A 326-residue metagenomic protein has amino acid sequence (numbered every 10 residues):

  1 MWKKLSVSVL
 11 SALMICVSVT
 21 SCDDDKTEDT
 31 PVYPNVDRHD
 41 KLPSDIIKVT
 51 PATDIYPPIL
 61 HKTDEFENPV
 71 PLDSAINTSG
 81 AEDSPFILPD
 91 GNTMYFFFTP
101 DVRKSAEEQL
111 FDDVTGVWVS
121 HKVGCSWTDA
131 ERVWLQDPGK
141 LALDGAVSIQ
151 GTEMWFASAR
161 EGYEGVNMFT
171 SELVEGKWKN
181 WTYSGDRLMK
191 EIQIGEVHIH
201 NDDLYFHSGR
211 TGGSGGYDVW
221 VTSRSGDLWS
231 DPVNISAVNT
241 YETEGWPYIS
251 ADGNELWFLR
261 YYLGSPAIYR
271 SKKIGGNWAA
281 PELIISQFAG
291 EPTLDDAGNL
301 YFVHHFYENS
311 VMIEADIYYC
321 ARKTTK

Functional and structural regions predicted by a protein language model:
M1-V9: Bacterial N-terminal signal peptides that target proteins for export
S6, D23-K26: Intrinsic disorder/low-complexity signal
L10-S11, L283: Enrichment for repetitive, rod-forming helical segments
S11-A12, T324: Short, linear, compositionally biased motifs with a strong N-terminal bias
V17-S21: C-terminal motif of bacterial Sec signal peptides marking the signal peptidase cleavage site
D25-K326: Short, conserved micro-motifs composed of acidic
